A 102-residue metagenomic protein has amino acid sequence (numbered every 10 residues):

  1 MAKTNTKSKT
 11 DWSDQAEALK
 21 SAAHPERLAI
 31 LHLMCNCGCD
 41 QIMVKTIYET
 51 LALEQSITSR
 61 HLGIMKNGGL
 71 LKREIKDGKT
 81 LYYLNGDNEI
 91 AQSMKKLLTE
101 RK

Functional and structural regions predicted by a protein language model:
M1-Q15, H32-N36, N85-K102: Amphipathic alpha-helical dimerization/coiled-coil segments that flank or bridge DNA-binding/regulatory modules
D14-L53, K76-E89: N-terminal helix-turn-helix DNA-binding core of bacterial DNA-binding proteins
L19, K72, M94-K95: Generic cytosolic/nucleocytoplasmic N-terminal low-complexity/intrinsically disordered segments
S56: Key DNA-contact positions within bacterial/archaeal DNA-binding proteins
L62-G63: Short, hydrophobic-biased segments on the C-terminal half of alpha helices that form "recognition helices"
K66-E74: A short, conserved structural fragment
